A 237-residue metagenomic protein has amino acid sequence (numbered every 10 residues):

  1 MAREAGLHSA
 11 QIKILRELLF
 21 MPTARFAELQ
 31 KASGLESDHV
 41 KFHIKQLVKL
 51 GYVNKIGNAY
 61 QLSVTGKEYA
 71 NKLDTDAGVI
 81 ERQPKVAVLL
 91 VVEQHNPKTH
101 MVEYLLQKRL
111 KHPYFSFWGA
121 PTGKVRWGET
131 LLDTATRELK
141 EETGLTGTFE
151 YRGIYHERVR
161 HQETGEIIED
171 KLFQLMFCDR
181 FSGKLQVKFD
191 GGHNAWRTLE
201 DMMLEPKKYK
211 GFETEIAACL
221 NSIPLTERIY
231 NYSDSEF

Functional and structural regions predicted by a protein language model:
M1-I14, E36, D74, I80: Short alpha-helical segments that sit at the start of domains
A5, E17-S37, V187-F237: Nudix hydrolase/Nudix homology domain
T23, L35, T99-E141, L145: Conserved Nudix-box catalytic region and its N-terminal flanking loop in Nudix hydrolases and closely related
S33-K49: Short amphipathic alpha-helical interaction segments
A59-L89, E166, E236: Acidic, metal-coordinating catalytic segment for phosphate/diphosphate chemistry, firing primarily on the Nudix
D76-G119, G147, F177-R180: N-terminal strand-loop-strand
V125-F149, H156-F212: Unchanged
